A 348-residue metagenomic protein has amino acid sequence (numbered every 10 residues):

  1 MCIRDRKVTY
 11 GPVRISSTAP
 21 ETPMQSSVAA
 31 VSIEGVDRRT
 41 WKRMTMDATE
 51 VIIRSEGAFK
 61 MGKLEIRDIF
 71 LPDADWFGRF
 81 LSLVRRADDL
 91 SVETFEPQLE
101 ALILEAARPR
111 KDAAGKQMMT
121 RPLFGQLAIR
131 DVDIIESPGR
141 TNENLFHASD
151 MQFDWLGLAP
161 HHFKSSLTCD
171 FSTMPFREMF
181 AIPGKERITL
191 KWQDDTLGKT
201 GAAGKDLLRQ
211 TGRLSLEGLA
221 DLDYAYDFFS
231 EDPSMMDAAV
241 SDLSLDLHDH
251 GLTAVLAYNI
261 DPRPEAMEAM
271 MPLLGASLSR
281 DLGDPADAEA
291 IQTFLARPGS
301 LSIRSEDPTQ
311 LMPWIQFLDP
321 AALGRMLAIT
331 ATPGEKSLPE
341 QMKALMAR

Functional and structural regions predicted by a protein language model:
R4-R348: Glycine-rich, small/hydroxylated-residue low-complexity segments
